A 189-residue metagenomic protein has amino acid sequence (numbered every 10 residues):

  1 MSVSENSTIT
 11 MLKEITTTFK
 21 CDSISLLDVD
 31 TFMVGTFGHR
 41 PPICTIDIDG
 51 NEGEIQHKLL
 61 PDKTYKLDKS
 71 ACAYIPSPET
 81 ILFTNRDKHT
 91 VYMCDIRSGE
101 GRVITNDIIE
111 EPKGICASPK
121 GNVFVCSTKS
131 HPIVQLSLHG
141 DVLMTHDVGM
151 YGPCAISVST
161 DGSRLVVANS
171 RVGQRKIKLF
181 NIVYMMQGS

Functional and structural regions predicted by a protein language model:
M1, P42-C44, V91-Y92, I133-V134 (+1 more regions): WD40 beta-propeller blade core
M1-N51: Hydrophobic alpha-helical segments and helix pairs
S2-S7, D47-N51, D95-G99, S137-H139 (+1 more regions): Short loop/turn segments that connect beta-strands within beta-propeller blades
S7-I15, N51-T64, G99-N106, D141-D147: A short beta-strand motif characteristic of beta-propeller blades
T17-G38, P61-R86, I108-N122, G149-S163: Beta-rich, blade/repeat-based domains predominating in secreted/periplasmic proteins but also intracellular
F37-H39, R86, T128, S170-V172: Short loop/turn segments immediately following the C-termini of beta-strands
F83-I96, E100-L138: Loop/turn-rich, solvent-exposed surfaces of beta-rich toroidal or solenoidal domains
G152-S189: Blade-level signature of beta-propeller repeat domains, shared across WD40, Kelch, NHL, RCC1 and BNR/Asp-box propellers
